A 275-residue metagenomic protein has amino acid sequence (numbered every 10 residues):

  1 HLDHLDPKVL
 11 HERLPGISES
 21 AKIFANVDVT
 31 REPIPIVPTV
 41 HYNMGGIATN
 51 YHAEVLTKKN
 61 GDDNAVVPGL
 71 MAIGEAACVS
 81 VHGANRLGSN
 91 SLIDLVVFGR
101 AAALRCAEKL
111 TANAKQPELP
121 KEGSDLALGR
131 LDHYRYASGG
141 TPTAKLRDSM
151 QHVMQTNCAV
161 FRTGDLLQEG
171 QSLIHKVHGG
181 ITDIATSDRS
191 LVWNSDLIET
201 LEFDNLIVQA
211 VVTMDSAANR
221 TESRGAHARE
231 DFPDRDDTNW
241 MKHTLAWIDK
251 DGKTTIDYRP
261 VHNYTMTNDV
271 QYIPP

Functional and structural regions predicted by a protein language model:
H1-D3, D28, N50, D94 (+1 more regions): Acidic side chains
H1-P35, V40, R105-T111, R147 (+1 more regions): An anion/pyrophosphate-binding glycine-rich loop and adjacent beta-alpha core in soluble alpha-beta enzymes
P7, Y42, E54-A72, A76-P275: Glycine- and aromatic-enriched mobile tails/lids
L14-I17, A21, I34-I36, I47-T49 (+2 more regions): Long, contiguous hydrophobic alpha-helical segments, chiefly transmembrane helices and signal peptides
I23-P68: FAD/FMN-dependent oxidoreductases across multiple families
